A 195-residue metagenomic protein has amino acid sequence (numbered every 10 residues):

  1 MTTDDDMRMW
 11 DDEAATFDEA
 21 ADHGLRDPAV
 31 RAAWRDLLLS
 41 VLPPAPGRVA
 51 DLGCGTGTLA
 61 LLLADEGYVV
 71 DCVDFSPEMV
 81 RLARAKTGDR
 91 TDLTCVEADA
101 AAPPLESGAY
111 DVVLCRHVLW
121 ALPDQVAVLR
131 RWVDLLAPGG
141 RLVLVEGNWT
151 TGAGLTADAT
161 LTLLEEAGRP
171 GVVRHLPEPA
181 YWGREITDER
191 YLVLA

Functional and structural regions predicted by a protein language model:
M1-A45, T151: Conserved class I S-adenosyl-L-methionine
R48-L52, T56-P103: Class I SAM-dependent methyltransferase SAM/SAH-binding core
A101-V112: A short acidic, Gly/Pro-enriched loop at the edge of an enzyme's catalytic core that lines a small-molecule cofactor
V112-Q125: A short SAM/SAH-binding and catalytic strip from SAM-dependent methyltransferases
V126-P138: A short glycine-rich, Lys/Arg-flanked "PGG" loop and its adjoining helix->strand segment in the class I
G140-G147: Conserved beta-strand signature within the Rossmann-like core of class I S-adenosyl-L-methionine
A153-G168: Short alpha-helix
P170-A180: Conserved S-adenosyl-L-methionine
